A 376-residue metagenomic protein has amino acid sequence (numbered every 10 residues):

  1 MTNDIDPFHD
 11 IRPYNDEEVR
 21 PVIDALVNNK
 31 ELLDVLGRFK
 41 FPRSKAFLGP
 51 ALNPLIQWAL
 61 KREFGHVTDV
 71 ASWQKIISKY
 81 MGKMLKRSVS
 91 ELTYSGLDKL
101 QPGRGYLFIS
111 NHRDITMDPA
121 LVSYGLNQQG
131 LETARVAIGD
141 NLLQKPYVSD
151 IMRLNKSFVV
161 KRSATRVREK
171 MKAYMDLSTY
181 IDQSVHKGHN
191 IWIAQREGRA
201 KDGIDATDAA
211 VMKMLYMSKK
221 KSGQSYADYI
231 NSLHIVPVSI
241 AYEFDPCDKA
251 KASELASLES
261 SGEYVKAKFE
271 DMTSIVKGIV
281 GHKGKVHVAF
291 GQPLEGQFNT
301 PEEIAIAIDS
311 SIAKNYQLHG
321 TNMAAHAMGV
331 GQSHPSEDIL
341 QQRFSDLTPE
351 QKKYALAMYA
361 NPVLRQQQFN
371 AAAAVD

Functional and structural regions predicted by a protein language model:
M1-Y106, H112-Q128, E132, D140-P146 (+5 more regions): Membrane-interfacial terminal anchoring regions of lipid-handling membrane enzymes
R135, G139-V167, M171: Conserved nucleotide-cofactor-binding alpha/beta core module
A194: Acidic beta-strand-to-loop metal/phosphate-binding motif
